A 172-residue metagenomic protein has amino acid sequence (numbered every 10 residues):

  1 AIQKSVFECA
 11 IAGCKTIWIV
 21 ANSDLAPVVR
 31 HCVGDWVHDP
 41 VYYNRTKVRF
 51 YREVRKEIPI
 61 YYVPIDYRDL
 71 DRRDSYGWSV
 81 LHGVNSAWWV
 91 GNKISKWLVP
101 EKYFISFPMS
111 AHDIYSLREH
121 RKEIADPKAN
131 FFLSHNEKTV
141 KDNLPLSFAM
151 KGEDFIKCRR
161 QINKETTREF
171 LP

Functional and structural regions predicted by a protein language model:
A1-R52: N-terminal glycine-rich phosphate-binding loop and ensuing alpha1 helix
D39, K47-E165: Conserved beta-loop-beta/alpha segment of the NTase-like Rossmann-fold superfamily that binds/positions NTPs
R168-P172: Catalytic core of tubulin tyrosine ligase-like
